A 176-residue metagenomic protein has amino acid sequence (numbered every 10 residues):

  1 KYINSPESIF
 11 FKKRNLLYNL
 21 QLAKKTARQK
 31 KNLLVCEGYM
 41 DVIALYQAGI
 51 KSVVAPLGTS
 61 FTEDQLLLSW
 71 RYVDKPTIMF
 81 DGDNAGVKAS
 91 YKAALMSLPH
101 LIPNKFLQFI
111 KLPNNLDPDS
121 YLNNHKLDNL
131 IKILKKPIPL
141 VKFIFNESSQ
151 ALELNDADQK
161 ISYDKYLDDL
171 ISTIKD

Functional and structural regions predicted by a protein language model:
K1-Y72, A89-S90: Phosphate-handling DNA/RNA-contact segment within nucleic-acid enzymes
L33-V35, V73-A85, S90, I110-K111: Acidic beta-strand-to-loop metal/phosphate-binding motif
M40, T59-F61, D83-A85, P113-D117: Conserved nucleotide-binding/hydrolysis micro-motifs of P-loop NTPases
G49-V53, A93-S97, N124-D128: Short secondary-structure boundary/capping segments
S52-V53, P76, N104-L107: Hydrophobic anchor at the start of a short beta-strand that flanks the dinucleotide cofactor-binding loop
L68, M96-N104: Arginine/glycine-rich "motif VI" loop of SF2 helicases in the C-terminal RecA-like domain
N104-D176: C-terminal or mid-to-C-terminal helical accessory/interaction module adjacent to the motor/catalytic core
